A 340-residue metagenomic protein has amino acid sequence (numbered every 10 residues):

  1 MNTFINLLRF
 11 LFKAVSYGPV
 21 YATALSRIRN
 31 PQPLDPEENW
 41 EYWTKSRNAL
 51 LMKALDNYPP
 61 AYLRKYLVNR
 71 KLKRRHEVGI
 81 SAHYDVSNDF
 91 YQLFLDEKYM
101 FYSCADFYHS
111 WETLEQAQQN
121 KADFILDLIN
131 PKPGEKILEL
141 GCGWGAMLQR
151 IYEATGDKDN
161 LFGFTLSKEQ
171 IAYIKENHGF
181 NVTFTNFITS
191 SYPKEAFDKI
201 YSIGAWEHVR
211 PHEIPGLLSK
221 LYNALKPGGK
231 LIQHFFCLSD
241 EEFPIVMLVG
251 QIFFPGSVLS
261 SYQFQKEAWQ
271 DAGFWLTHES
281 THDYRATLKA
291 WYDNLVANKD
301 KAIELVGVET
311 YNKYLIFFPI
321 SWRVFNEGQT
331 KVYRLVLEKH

Functional and structural regions predicted by a protein language model:
M1-V78: N-terminal accessory segments
G134-G143: Conserved class I S-adenosyl-L-methionine
W144-G156: Conserved SAM-binding loop of SAM-dependent methyltransferases across substrates and taxa, primarily the Class I
H178-T189: Conserved SAM-binding strand-loop segment of SAM-dependent methyltransferases
T189-I200: A short acidic, Gly/Pro-enriched loop at the edge of an enzyme's catalytic core that lines a small-molecule cofactor
P215-P227: A short glycine-rich, Lys/Arg-flanked "PGG" loop and its adjoining helix->strand segment in the class I
G228-F236: Conserved beta-strand signature within the Rossmann-like core of class I S-adenosyl-L-methionine
F236-R334, E338-H340: Substrate-binding/catalytic lobe of Class I Rossmann-like enzymes that use SAM or dcSAM, i.e., the mid-to-C-terminal
